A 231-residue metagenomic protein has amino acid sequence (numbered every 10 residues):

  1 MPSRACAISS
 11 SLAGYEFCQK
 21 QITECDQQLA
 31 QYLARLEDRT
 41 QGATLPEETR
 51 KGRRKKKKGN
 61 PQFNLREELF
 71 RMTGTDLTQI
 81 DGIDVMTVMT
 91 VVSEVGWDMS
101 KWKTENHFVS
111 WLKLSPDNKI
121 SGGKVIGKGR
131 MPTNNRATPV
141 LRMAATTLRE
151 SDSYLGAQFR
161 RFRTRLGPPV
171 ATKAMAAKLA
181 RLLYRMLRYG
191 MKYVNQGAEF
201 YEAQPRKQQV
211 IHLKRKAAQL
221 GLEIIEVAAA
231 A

Functional and structural regions predicted by a protein language model:
M1-A231: A detector of single, family-specific signature residues that are central to catalytic or substrate-handling motifs
